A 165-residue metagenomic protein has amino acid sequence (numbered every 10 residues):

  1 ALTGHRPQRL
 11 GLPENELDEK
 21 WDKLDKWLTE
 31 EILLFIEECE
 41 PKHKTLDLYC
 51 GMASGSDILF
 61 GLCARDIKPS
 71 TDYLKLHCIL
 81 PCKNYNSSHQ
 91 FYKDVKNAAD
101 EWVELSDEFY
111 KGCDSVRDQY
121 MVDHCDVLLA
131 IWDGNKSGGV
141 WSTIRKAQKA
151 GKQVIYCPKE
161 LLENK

Functional and structural regions predicted by a protein language model:
A1-N164: Acidic/glycine-enriched connector segments
